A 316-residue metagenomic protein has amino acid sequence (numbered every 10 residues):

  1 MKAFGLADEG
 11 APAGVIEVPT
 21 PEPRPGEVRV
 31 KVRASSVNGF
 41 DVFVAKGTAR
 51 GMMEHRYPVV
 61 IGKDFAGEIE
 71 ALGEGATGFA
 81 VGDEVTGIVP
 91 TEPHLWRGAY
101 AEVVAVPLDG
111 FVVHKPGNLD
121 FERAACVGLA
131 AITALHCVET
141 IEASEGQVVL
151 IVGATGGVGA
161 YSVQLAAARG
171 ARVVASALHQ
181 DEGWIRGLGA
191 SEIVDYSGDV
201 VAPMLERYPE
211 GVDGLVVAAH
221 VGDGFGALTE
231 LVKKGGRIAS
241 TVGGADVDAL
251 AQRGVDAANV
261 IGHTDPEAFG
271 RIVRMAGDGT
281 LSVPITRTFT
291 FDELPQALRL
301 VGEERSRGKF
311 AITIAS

Functional and structural regions predicted by a protein language model:
P19-V37, A49-E92: Glycine-rich beta-strand-centered segment in the early N-terminal region that forms part of a ligand/cofactor-binding
E54, I88-G153: NAD(P)H dinucleotide-binding glycine-rich loop of Rossmann-like/cofactor-binding domains, especially the beta1-alpha1
D64, D83-E84, V103, V148 (+3 more regions): Residue-level marker of beta-strand positions
A125-G198: Mid-domain Rossmann-like dinucleotide-binding core that forms the NAD(H)/NADP(H) cofactor-binding site
V200-E210: Short amphipathic alpha-helix with an adjacent loop that forms part of the alpha/beta core around
V221-S282, F291, T313-S316: Glycine-rich phosphate-binding loop and adjacent beta-alpha segment of Rossmann(oid) nucleotide-cofactor-binding
T280-P284, L298-S316: C-terminal capping/lid region of NAD(P)-dependent oxidoreductase domains
